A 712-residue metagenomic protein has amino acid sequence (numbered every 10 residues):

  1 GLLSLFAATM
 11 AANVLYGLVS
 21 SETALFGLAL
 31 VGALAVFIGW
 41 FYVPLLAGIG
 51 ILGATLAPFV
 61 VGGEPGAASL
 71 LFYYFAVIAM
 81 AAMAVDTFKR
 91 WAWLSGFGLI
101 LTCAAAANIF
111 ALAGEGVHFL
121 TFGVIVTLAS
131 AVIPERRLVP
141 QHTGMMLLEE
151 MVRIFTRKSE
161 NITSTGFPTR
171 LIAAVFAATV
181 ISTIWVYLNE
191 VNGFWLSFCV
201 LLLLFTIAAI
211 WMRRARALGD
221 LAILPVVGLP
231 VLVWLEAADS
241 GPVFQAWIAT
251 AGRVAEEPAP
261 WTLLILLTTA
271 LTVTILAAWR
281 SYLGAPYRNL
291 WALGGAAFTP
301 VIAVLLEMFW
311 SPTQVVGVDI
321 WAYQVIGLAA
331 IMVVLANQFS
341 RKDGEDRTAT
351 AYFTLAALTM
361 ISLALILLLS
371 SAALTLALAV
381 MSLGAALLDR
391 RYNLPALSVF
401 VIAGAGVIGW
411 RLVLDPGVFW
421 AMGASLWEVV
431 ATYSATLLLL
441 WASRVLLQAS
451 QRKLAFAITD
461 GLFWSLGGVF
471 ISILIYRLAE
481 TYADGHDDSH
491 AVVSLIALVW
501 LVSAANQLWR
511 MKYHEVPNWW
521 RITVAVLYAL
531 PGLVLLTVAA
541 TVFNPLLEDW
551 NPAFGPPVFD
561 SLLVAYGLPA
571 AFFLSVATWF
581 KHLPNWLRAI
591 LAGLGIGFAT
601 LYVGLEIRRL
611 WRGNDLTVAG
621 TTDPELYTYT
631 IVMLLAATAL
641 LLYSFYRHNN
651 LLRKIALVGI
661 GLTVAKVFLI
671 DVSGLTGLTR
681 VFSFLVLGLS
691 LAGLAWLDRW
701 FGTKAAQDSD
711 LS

Functional and structural regions predicted by a protein language model:
G1-S712: Alpha-helical multi-pass membrane segments and their bilayer interfacial helix-loop junctions
